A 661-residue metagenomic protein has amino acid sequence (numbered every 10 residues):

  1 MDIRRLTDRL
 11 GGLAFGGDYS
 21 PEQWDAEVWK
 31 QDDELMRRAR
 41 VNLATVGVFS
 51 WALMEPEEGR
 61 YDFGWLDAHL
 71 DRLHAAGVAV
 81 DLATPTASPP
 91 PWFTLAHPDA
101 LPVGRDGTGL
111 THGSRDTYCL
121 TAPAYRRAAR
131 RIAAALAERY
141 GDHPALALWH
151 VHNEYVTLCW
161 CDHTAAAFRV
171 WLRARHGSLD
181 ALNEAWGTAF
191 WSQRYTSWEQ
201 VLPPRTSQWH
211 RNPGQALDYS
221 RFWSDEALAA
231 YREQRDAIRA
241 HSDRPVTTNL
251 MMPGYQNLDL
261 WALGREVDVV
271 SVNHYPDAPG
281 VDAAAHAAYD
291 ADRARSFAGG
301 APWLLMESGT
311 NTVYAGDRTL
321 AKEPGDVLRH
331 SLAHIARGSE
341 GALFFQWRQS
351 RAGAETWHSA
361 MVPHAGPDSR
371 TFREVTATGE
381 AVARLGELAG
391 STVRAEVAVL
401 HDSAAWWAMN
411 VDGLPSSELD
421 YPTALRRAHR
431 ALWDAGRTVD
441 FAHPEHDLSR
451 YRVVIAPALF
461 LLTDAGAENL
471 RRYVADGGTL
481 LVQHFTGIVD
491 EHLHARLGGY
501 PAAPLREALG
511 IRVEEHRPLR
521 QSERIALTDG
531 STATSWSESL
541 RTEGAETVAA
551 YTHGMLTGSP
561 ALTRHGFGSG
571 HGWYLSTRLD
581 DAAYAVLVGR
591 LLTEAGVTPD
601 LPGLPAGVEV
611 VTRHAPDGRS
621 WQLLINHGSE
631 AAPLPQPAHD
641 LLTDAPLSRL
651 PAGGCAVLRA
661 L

Functional and structural regions predicted by a protein language model:
D2-V28, D33-L43: An acidic-aromatic substrate-binding cleft motif
L10-F15, R40-N42, H74-V80, D142-A147 (+7 more regions): Short, well-ordered coil/turn segments that N-cap beta-strands
A14-D25, G47-G64, T111-R130, H152-C159 (+6 more regions): The substrate-binding groove and active-site-proximal loops of carbohydrate-active enzymes, especially glycoside
G17, M36, A44, L73 (+8 more regions): Conserved, mostly hydrophobic/aromatic
Q23-R38, A129-A135, M251-L263, E323-S331: Short, acidic/polar
K30-R38, N42-G109, A137, E233-H241 (+1 more regions): Aromatic-lined substrate-binding rim segments of carbohydrate-active enzymes
D106-V269, P276-A287: Polysaccharide-binding and catalytic clefts of secreted carbohydrate-active enzymes
V201, Y275-L661: Carbohydrate-binding surfaces of carbohydrate-active enzymes
